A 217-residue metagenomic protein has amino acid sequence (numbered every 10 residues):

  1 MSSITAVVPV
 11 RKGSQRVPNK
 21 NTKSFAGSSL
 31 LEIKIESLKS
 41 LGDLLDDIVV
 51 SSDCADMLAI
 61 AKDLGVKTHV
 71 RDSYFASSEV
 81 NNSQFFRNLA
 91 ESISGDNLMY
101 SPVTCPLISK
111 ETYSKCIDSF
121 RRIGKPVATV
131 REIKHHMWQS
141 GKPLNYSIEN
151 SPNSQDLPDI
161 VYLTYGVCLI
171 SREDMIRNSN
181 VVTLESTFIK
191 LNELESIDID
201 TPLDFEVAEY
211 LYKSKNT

Functional and structural regions predicted by a protein language model:
S3-S51: N-terminal glycine-rich phosphate-binding loop and ensuing alpha1 helix
A6-V8, V50, Y100, P126-A128 (+1 more regions): Structural beta-sheet core signal
R11, S73, R131-E132: Histidine-centered beta-alpha loop that forms part of the nucleotide-sugar donor binding/catalytic region in diverse
A55, E173-D174, L203: Alpha-helix/helix-capping structural signal
A55-M99, L107-K115: Short phosphate-binding loop-to-helix
N82-F85, P106-E195: Conserved core of the sugar-phosphate nucleotidyltransferase
E195-T217: Hydrophobic helical membrane-anchoring modules
